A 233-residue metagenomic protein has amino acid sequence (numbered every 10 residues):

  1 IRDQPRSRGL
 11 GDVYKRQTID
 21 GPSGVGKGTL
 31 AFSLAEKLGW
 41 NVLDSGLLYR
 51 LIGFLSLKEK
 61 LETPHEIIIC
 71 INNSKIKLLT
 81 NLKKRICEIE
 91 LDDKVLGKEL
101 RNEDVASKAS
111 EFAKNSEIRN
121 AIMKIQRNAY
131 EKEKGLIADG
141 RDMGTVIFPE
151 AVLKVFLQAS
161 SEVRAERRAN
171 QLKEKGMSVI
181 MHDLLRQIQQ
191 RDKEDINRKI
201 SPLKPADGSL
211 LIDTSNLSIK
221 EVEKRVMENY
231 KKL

Functional and structural regions predicted by a protein language model:
I1-Y14: Single conserved hydrophobic/aromatic residue that forms the stacking wall/gate of nucleotide- or nucleobase-binding
I19: Hydrophobic anchor at the beta1->P-loop junction of P-loop NTPases
P22: P-loop (Walker A) phosphate-binding loop of NTP-binding proteins
V25: ATP-binding Walker
G28: Walker A/P-loop
E36-E103: N-terminal phosphate/diphosphate-binding loop that engages ATP/GTP or pyrophosphate donors across diverse enzyme folds
E90-L100, A106, A169-E174, K193-L233: NTP-dependent small-molecule kinase module
G97-A113, E117-K175: ATP-dependent NMP and nucleoside kinases share a basic, alpha-helical "lid"
